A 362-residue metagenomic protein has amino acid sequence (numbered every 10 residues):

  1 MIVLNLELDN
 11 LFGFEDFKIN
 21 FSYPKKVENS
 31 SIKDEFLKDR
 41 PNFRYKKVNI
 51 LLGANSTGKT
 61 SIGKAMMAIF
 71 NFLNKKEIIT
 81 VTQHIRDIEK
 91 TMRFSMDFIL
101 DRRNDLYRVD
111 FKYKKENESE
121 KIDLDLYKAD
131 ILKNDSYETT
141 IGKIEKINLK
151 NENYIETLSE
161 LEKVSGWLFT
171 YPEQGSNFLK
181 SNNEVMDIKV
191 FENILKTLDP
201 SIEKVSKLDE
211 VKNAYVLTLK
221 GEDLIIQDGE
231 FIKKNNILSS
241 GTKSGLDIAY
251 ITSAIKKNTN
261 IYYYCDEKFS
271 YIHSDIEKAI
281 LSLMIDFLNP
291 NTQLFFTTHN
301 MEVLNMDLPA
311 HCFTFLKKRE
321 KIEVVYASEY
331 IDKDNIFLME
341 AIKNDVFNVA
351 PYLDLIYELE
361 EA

Functional and structural regions predicted by a protein language model:
M1-N5, A279-A362: C-terminal lobe/lid and adjacent interdomain/linker elements of RecA-like ASCE P-loop ATPase modules
I2-M67: Pre-Walker A-like glycine/lysine-rich segment at the N-terminus of P-loop NTPase domains
I2-N20, F70-N258, A341-L353, L359: Phosphate-coordinating catalytic segments in nucleotide- and nucleic-acid-processing enzymes
T57-S61, G241, I272: Conserved glycine(s) of the Walker
S61-K64, A68, G245-D247, A279: Short amphipathic alpha-helical face segments that pack within enzyme cores and frequently flank/anchor catalytic
Y262-Y263: Hydrophobic "anchor" residues on beta-strands that sit immediately upstream of conserved functional sites
D266-K268: Walker B catalytic acidic pair
H273-S274, K278: Conserved D-loop-proximal element of ABC-family nucleotide-binding domains
